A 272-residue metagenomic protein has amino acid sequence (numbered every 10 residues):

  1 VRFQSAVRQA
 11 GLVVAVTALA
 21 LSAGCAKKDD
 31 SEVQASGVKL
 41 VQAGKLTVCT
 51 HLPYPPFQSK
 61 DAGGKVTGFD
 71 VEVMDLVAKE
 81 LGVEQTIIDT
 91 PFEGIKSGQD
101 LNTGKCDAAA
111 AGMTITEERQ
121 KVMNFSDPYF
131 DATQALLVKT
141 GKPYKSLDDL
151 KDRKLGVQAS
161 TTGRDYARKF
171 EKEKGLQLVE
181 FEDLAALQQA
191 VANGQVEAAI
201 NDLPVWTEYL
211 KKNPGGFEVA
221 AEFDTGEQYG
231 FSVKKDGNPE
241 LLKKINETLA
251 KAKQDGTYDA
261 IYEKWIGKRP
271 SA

Functional and structural regions predicted by a protein language model:
A20-G24: C-terminal motif of bacterial Sec signal peptides marking the signal peptidase cleavage site
K27-S36, E84, R164-V179, F217-A220 (+1 more regions): Ligand-binding clefts/hinges and TM-proximal coupling segments of bilobed small-molecule sensing domains
E32-A111: Extracytoplasmic small-molecule ligand-binding "clamshell" domains of the periplasmic binding protein/Venus flytrap
L52, F130-V138, L203, T207 (+2 more regions): Periplasmic-binding protein-like
L52-P55, V66-E80, M113, A132-A185 (+3 more regions): Bilobed "Venus flytrap"/periplasmic-binding protein-like clamshell domains and structurally analogous long
V71-E80, T161-T162, F231-P270: Extended ligand-binding regions for polar small-molecule ligands
K79, E84-D149, E218: Acidic, polar ligand-binding/catalytic clefts
G112-K121, R168-K169, A192, E197-T225: A ligand-binding cleft/hinge motif common to bilobed small-molecule-binding domains
